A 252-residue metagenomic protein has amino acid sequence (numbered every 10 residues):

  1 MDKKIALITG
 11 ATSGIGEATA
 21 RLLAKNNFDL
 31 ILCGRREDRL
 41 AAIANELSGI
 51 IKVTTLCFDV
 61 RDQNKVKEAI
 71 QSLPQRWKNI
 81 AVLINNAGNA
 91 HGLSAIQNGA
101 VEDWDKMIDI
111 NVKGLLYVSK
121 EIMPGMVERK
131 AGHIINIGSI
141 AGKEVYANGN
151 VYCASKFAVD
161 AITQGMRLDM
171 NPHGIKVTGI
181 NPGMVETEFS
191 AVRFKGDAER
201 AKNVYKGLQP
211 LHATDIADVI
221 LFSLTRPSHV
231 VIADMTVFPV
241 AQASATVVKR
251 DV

Functional and structural regions predicted by a protein language model:
T12-S13: Conserved glycine-rich cofactor-binding loop
F28-I43: Conserved glycine-rich Rossmann-like NAD(P)H-binding loop of the short-chain dehydrogenase/reductase
D38, C57-E68, V101: The beta1-alpha1 cofactor-binding region of Rossmann-like NAD(H)/NADP(H)-dependent oxidoreductases
S94-I96, D103-K106: Substrate-binding pocket helix/loop in short-chain dehydrogenase/reductase
S119, S155: Active-site helix of classical SDR
S139: Residue(s) in the substrate-gating loop at a strand-loop-helix junction that position the organic substrate next
G179-I180, E199-A245: C-terminal helical subdomain
